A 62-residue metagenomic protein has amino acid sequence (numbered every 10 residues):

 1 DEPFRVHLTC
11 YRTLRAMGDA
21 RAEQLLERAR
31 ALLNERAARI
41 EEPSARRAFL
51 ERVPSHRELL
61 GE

Functional and structural regions predicted by a protein language model:
D1-E62: C-terminal non-catalytic interaction modules
